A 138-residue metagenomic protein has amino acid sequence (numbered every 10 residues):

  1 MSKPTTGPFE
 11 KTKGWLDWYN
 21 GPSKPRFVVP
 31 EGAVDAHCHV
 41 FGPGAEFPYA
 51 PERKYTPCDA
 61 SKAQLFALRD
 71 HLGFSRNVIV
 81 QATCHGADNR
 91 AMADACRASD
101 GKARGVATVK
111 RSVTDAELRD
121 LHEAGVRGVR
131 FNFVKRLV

Functional and structural regions predicted by a protein language model:
S2-A87: An N-terminally biased module of ancient metal coordination in phosphate/nucleic-acid-related enzymes
G7-L16, G86-V138: Active-site gating/metal-coordination segments in enzymes
